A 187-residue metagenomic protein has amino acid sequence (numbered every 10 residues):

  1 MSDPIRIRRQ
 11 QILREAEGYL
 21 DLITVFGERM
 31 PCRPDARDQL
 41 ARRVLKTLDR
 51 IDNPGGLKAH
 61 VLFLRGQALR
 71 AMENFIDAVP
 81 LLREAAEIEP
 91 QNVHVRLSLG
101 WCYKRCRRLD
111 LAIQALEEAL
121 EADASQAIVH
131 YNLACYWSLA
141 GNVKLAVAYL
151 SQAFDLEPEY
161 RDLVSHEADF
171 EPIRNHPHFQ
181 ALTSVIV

Functional and structural regions predicted by a protein language model:
S2-I5, E159-V187: Terminal, low-structured helical/coil segments at or just beyond the last alpha-helical repeat
P4-M30, G56-A68: Amphipathic alpha-helical repeat scaffolds of TPR domains
R14, D21, L64, S98 (+2 more regions): "A position-specific structural signal for the A-helix of alpha-solenoid helical repeats
K58-D123, I128, Y136: Alpha-helical adaptor scaffolds
S138-D162, S184-V187: TPR/TPR-like (Sel1-like) alpha-helical repeat modules
